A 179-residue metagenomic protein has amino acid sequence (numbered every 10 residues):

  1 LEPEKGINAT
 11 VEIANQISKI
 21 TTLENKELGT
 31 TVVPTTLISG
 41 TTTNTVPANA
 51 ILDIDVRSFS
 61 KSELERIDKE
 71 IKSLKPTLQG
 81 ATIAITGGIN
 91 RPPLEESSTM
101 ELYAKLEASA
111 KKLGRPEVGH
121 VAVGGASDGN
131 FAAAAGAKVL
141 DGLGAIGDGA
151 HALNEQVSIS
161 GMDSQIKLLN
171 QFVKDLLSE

Functional and structural regions predicted by a protein language model:
L1-E179: Metal-dependent amide/peptide-bond hydrolase catalytic core, centered on the "pita-bread" metallohydrolase fold
